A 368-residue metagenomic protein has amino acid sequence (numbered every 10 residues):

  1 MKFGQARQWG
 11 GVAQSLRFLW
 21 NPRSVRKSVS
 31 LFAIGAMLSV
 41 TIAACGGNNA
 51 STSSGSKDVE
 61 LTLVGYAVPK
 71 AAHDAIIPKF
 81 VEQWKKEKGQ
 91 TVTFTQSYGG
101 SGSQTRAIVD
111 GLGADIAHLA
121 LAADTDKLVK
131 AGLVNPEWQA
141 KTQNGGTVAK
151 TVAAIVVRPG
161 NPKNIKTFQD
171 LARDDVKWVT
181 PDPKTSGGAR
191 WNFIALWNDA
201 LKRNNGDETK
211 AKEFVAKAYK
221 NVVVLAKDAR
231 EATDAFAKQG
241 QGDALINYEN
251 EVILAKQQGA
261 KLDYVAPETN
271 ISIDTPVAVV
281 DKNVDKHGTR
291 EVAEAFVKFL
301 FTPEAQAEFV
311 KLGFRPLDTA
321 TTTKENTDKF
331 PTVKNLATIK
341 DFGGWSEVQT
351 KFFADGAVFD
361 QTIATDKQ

Functional and structural regions predicted by a protein language model:
G4-F32: Bacterial N-terminal signal peptides that target proteins for export
R17-W20, S30, V284-Q368: Extracellular/periplasmic juxtamembrane helices and adjacent flexible linkers that interface with membrane partners
T41-A44: C-terminal motif of bacterial Sec signal peptides marking the signal peptidase cleavage site
A50-T185, K367: N-terminal segment of the mature folded domain
P78-K86, V109-G113, A122, V129-L133 (+9 more regions): Sec-exported extracytoplasmic/periplasmic mature domains
K79-K88, Q169-D234: Ligand-binding cleft/hinge of the Venus flytrap
G160-K166, T185, N198-G206, N283-E291: Short helix-loop capping/hinge motifs at secondary-structure junctions, enriched in acidic/polar residues
R203-T269, P276: Ligand-binding pocket segment of bilobal, Venus flytrap-like solute-binding proteins
